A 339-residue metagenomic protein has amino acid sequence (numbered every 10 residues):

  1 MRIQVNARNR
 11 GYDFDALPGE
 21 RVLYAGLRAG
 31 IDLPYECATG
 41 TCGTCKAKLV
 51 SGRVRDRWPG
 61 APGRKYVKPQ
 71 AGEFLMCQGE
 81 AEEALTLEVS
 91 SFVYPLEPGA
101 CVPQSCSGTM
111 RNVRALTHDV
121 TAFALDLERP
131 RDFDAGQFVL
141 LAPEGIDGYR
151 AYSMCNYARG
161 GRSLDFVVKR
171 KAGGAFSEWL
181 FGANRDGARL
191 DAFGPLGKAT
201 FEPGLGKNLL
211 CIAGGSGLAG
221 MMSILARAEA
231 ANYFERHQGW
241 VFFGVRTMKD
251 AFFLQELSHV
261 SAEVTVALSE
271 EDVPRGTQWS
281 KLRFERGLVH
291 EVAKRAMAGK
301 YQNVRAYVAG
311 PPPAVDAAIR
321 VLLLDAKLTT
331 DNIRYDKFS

Functional and structural regions predicted by a protein language model:
M1-G79, A84-L85, G239-S339: Reductase modules of NAD(P)H-dependent flavoproteins
V50-R53, S90-F92, E144, P195: Short, surface-exposed secondary-structure boundary micro-motifs
R64, A71-F123: Fe-S ferredoxin-like electron-transfer domains and their immediately adjacent linker/connector regions across
P98-A188, K207, V245-T247, L268-D272: Ferredoxin-reductase
G136, G217, P311: Short, conserved phosphate/pyrophosphate- and ester-handling motifs at nucleotide-, phospho-/glycolipid
G194-G206: A short, basic/flexible loop-to-alpha-helix module at the beginning of a structural domain
T200, L209-R227, F234: Phosphate-binding glycine-rich loops and their immediate beta-loop-alpha structural context
